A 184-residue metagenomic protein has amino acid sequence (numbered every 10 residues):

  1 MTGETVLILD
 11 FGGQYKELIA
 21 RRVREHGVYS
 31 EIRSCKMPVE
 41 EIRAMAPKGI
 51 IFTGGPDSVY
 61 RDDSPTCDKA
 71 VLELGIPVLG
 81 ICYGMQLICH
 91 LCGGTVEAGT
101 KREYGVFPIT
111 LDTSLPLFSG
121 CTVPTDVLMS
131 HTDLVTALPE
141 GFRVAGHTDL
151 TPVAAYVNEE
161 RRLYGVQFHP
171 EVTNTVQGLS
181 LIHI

Functional and structural regions predicted by a protein language model:
M1-K48, F52, Y60-I81, L91-I182: Amide-donor transfer/coupling interface in amidating biosynthetic enzymes
D57: Flexible phosphate-sensing "switch/lid" loops adjacent to ATP/NTP-binding sites across phosphate-transfer
Q86-I88: Glycine-rich nucleophile elbow surrounding the catalytic serine of serine-hydrolase chemistry
